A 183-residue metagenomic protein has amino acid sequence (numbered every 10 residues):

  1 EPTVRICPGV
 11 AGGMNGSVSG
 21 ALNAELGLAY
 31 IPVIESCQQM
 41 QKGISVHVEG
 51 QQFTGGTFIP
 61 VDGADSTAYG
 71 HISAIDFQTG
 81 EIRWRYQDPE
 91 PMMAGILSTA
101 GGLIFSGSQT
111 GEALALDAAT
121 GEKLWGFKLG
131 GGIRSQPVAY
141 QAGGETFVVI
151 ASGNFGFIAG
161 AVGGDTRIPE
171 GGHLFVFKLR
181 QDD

Functional and structural regions predicted by a protein language model:
E1-D183: Beta-sheet-rich non-transmembrane sensory/scaffold domains
